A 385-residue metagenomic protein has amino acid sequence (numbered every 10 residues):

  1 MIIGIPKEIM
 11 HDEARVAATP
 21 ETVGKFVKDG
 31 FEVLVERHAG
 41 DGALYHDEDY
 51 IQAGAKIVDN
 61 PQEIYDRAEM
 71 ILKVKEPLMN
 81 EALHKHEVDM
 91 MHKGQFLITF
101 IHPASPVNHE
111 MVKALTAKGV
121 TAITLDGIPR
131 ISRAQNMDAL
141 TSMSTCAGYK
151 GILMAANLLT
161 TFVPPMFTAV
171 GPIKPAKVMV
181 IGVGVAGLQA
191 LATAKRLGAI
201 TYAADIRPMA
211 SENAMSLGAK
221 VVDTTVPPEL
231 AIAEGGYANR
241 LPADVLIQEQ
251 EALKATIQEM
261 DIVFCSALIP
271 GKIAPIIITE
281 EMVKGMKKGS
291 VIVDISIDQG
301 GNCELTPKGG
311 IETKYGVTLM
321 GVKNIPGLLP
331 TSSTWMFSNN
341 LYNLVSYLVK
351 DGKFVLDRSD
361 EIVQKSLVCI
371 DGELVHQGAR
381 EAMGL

Functional and structural regions predicted by a protein language model:
I2, E8, P77-K177: Glycine/serine-rich phosphate-binding loop and adjoining beta1-alpha1 elements at the start of nucleotide-handling
I2-A114, K118: An N-terminal-biased, well-structured beta-alpha scaffold segment characteristic of Rossmann-like dinucleotide-binding
P6-K7, H11-G42, P164-Q258: Glycine-rich phosphate/diphosphate-binding loop of Rossmann-like nucleotide-binding domains
V23, D47, V112, I152 (+3 more regions): Generic hydrophobic/aromatic pocket-lining and core-packing "Φ" positions
G54-E69, P77, A231-E280, K284 (+2 more regions): A structured beta-alpha segment of the ubiquitous adenosine-cofactor-binding alpha/beta core
N80-E81, A186-L191, A204, S211-E212 (+2 more regions): Short glycine/serine/threonine-rich phosphate/pyrophosphate-binding segments that cradle anionic phosphate groups
H102-I131, K272-P326: Rossmann-fold NAD(P)-binding glycine/threonine-rich loop
D126-M166, I297, N302-L385: Adenosine-phosphate binding glycine-rich loop
